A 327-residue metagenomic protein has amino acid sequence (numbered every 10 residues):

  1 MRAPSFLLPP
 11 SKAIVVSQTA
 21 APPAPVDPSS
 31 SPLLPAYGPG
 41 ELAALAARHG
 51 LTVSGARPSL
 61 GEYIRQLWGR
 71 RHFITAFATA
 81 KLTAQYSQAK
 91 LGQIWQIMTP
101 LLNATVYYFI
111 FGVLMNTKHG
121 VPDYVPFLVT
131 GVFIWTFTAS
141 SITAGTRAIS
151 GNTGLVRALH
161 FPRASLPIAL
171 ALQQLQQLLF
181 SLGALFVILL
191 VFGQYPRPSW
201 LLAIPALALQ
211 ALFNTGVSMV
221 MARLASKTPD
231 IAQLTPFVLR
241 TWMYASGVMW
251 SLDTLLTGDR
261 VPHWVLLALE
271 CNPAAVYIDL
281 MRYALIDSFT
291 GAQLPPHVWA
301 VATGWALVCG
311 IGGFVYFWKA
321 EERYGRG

Functional and structural regions predicted by a protein language model:
M1-I14: Short, basic, low-complexity termini and linkers enriched in Ser/Thr/Gly/Pro that act as targeting/leader peptides
K12-G327: Hydrophobic transmembrane alpha-helices and immediately adjacent juxtamembrane helices of multi-pass inner-membrane
